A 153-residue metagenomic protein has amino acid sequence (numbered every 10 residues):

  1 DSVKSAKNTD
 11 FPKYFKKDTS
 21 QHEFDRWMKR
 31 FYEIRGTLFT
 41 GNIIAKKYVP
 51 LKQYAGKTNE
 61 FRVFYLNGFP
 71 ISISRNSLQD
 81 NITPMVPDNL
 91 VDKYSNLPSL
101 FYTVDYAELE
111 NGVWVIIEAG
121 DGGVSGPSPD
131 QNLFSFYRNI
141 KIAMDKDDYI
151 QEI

Functional and structural regions predicted by a protein language model:
D1-Y94: Active-site nucleotide/adenylate-binding loops and adjacent lid/helix of ATP-dependent enzymes
T40, F101-T103: A general structural motif
K46, V104, I117: Active-site flanking residues adjacent to catalytic metal/cofactor-binding acidic residues
R62, T103-A107: Short acidic loop-to-beta-strand element that houses the catalytic metal-binding Asp/Glu of nuclease active sites
S99, E108-I153: C-terminal active-site "lid" helix and adjoining low-complexity regulatory extension at the edge of ATP-using catalytic
